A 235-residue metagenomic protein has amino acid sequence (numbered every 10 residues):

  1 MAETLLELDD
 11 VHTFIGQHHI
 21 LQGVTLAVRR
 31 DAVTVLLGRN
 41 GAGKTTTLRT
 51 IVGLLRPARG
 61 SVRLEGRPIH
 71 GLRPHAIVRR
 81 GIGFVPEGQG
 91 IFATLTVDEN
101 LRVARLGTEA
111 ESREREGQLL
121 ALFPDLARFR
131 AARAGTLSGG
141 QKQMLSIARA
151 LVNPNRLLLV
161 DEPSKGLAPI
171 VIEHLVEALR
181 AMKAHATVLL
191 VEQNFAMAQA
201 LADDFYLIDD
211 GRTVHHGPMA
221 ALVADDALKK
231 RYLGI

Functional and structural regions predicted by a protein language model:
L6-L8, L21: Conserved structural motif at the start of ABC-family nucleotide-binding domains
L37-R39: The feature captures the beta-strand-to-loop junction immediately N-terminal to the Walker
V52: Helix-to-loop junction immediately C-terminal to a conserved catalytic motif
R56, P68-G88, S112, E116 (+3 more regions): ABC ATPase NBD coupling module
R133-L137: Conserved ABC ATPase signature
V152-R156, H185: A short, proline-enriched helix->beta-strand linker immediately N-terminal to the Walker B motif in ABC-type P-loop
L158-E162: Catalytic Walker B motif of ABC-type/P-loop ATPase nucleotide-binding domains
I172-H185: Helical segment within the ABC ATPase nucleotide-binding domain
